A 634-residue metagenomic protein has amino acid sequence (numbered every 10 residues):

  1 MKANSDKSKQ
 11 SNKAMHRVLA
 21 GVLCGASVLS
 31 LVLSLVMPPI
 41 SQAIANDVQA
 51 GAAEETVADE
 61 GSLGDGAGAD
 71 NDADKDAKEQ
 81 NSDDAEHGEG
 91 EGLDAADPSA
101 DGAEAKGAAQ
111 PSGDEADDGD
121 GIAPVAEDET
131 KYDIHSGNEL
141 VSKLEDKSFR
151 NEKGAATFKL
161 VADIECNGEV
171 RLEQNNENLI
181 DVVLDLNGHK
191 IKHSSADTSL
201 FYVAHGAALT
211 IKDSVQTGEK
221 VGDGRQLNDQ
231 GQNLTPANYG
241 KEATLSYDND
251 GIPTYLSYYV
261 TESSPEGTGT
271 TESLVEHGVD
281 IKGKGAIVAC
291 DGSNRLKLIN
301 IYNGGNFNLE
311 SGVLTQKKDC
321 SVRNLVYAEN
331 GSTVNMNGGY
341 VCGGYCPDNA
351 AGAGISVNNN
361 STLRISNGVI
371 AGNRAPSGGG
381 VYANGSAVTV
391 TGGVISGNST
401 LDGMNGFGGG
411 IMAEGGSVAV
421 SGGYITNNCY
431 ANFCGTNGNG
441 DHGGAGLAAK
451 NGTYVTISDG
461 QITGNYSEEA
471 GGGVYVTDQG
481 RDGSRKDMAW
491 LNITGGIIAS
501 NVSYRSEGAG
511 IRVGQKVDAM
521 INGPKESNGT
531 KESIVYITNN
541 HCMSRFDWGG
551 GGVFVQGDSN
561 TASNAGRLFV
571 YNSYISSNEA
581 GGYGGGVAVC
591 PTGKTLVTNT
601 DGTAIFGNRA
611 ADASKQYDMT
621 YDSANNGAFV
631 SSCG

Functional and structural regions predicted by a protein language model:
M1-K13, V36-E145: Low-complexity, acidic Ser/Thr/Pro-rich repeat tracts that form intrinsically disordered stalk/linker regions of very
M1-T56, D76, I355, V381 (+4 more regions): Gram-positive cell-envelope targeting signals
E139-N151, C166-E177, L184, G523: Short, T/G/N/S-enriched strand-turn elements that build extracellular solenoid repeat scaffolds
A156, A162, G168, N178-V182 (+37 more regions): The right-handed parallel beta-helix/beta-solenoid scaffold, focusing on the short coil/turn and N-cap positions
V161, E173, D185-N187, K192-S194 (+39 more regions): Feature marks extracellular polysaccharide-active and adherence modules
E165-V183, K192-S214, G218-E219, D223-H277 (+10 more regions): Extracellular beta-strand-rich solenoid/capping regions of secreted or surface-exposed proteins that bind or remodel
G168-V170, S194-T198, K220-G231, G292-L296 (+10 more regions): Short glycine/acidic-rich loop motifs that flank beta-strands on beta-rich extracellular proteins
N599-G634: Predominantly polar beta-repeat domains that present long G/T/S/D/N-rich surfaces used to bind, process, or adhere
